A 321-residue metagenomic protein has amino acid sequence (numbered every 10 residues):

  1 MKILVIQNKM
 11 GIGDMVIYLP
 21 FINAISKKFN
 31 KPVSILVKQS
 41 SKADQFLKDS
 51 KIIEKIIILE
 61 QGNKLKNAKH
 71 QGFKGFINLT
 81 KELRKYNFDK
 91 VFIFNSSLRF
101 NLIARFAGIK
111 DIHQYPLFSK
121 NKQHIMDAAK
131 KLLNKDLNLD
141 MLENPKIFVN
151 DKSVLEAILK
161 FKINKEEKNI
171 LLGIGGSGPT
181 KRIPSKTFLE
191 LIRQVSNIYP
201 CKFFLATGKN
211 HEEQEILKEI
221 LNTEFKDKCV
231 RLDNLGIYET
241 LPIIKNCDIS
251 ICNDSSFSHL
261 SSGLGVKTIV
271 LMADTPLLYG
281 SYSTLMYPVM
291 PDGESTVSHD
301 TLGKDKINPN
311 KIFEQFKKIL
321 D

Functional and structural regions predicted by a protein language model:
M1-D321: Catalytic machinery of carbohydrate-active enzymes, primarily nucleotide-sugar-dependent glycosyltransferases
